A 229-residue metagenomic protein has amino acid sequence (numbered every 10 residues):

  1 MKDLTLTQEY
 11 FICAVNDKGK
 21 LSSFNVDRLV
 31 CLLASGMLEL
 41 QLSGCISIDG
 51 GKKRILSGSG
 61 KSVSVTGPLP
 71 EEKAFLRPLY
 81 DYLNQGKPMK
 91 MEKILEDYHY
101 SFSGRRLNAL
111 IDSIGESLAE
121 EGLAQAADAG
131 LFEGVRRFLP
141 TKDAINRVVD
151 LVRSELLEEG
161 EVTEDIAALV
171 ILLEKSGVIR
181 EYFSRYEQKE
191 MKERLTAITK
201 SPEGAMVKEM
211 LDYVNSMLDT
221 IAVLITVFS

Functional and structural regions predicted by a protein language model:
M1-R106, Y213-S229: Short, amphipathic alpha-helical interface elements at domain boundaries that mediate macromolecular binding
C31-S35, A109, S113, A167: Short, well-structured alpha-helical interface segments that form or flank functional binding sites
M37-L40, I114, L118, A168-E174: Short, structured motif recognition centered on aromatic/hydrophobic residues
G44, G122, E174-V178: Short glycine-centered helix-capping/turn motifs at secondary-structure transition points
I48, G122-A126, R180-F183, E187: Long, hydrophobic, amphipathic alpha-helical segments used as structural scaffolds
G50-D81, Q125-L157: Accessory beta->alpha helical hairpin/"wing" motif in late/C-terminal subdomains of nucleic-acid enzymes
P78-P140: Internal, conserved structured core segments that host functional sites
R136-S229: Glycine-rich, aromatic-bearing surface loops/beta-hairpins
